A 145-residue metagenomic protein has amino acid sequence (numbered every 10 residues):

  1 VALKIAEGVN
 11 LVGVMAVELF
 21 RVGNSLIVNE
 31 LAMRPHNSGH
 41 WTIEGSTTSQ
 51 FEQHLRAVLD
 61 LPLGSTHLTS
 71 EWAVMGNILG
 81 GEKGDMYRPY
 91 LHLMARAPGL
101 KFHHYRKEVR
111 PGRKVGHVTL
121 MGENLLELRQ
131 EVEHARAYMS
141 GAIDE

Functional and structural regions predicted by a protein language model:
V1-V17, V22-G23, A32-K83: Active-site "cap" helix and flanking loop/linker of ATP-utilizing ligase/carboxylase catalytic domains
R21-S25, G122-N124: Short acidic-glycine loop/turn motifs at beta-strand connectors
R56-E145: Peripheral (often C-terminal) accessory segments that flank ATP-dependent C-N-forming ligase machineries
